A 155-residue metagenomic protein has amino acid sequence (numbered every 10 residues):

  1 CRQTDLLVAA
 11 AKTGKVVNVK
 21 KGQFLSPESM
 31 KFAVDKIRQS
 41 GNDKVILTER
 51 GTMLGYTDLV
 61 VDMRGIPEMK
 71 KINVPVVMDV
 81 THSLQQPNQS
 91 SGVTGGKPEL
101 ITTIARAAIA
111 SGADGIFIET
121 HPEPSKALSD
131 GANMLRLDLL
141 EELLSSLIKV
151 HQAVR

Functional and structural regions predicted by a protein language model:
C1-T120: Catalytic alpha/beta core domains of metabolic enzymes, predominantly
E123-R155: C-terminal helical cap(s) of enzyme catalytic domains, especially alpha/beta-barrels
